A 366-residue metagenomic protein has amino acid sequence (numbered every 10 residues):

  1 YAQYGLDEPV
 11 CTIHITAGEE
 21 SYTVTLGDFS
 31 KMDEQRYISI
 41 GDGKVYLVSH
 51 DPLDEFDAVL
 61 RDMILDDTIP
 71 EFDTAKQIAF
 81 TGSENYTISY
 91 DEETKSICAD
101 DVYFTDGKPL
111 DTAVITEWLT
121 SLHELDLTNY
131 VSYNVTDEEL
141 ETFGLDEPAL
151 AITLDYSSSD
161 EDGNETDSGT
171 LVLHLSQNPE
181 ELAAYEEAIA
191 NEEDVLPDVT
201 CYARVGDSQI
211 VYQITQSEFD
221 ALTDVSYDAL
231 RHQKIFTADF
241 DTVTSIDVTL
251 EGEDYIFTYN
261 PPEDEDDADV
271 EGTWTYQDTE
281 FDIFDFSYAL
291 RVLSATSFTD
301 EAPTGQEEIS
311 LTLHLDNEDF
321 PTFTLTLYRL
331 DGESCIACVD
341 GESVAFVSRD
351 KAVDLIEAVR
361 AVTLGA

Functional and structural regions predicted by a protein language model:
Y1-A366: Secondary-structure "cap/kink" motif recognition
